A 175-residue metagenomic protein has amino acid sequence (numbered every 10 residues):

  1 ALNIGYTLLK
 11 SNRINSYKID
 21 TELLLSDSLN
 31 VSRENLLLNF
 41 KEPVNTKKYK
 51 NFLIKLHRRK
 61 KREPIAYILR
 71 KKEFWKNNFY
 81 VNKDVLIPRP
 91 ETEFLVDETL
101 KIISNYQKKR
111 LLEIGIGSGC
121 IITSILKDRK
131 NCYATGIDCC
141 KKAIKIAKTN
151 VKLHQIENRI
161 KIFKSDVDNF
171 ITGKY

Functional and structural regions predicted by a protein language model:
A1-V31, N35-L37, K41-V44: Non-catalytic accessory regions of SAM-dependent methyltransferases
L2, T21-E22, F52, R62-I65 (+2 more regions): A general structural signal for well-ordered alpha-helical segments in protein cores
L2, Y6, L53-L56, V96 (+1 more regions): A generic alpha-helix structural signal
S11, N15, P43-T46, R59-R62 (+2 more regions): Residues at alpha-helix boundaries and the short loops/turns that link adjacent helices
I19, P90-E91, G117: A generic structural signal for residues located within well-ordered alpha-helices of large catalytic or ligand-binding
D27-K101: Conserved AdoMet
F94-Y175: Conserved SAM/SAH cofactor-binding pocket of Class I
